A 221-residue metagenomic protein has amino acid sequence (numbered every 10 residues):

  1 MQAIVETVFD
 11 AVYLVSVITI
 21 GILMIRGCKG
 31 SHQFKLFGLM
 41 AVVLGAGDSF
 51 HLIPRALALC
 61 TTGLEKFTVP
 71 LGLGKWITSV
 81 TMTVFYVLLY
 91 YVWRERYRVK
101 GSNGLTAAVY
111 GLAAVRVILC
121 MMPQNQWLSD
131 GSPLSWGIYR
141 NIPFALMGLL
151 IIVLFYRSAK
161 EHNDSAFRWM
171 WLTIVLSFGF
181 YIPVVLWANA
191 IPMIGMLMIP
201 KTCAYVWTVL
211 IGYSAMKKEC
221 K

Functional and structural regions predicted by a protein language model:
M1-T19: Hydrophobic transmembrane alpha-helical segments in integral membrane proteins
A3-E6, L64-W76, S129-I142, I191-K201: Non-cytosolic membrane-interface motifs at loop->transmembrane helix junctions
V17-R26, V87-W93, I118-P123, P143-R168 (+2 more regions): Alpha-helical transmembrane segments in multipass membrane proteins, preferentially the mid-helix core
G21-G27, F50-F67, G72-T106, C120 (+2 more regions): Internal transmembrane alpha-helix with an interfacial aromatic "cap," most often the third helix
R26-F37, W93-L105, S132-P133, R157-W169 (+1 more regions): Membrane-interface helix-boundary motifs at transmembrane edges
A46-A58, A113-S132, I174-I194: C-terminal ends of transmembrane alpha-helices and the immediately adjacent extracellular/lumenal or cytosolic loop
V80-I151: Membrane-proximal helix-loop-helix units in multi-pass membrane proteins
W171-K217: Terminal transmembrane helical module of multi-pass membrane proteins
